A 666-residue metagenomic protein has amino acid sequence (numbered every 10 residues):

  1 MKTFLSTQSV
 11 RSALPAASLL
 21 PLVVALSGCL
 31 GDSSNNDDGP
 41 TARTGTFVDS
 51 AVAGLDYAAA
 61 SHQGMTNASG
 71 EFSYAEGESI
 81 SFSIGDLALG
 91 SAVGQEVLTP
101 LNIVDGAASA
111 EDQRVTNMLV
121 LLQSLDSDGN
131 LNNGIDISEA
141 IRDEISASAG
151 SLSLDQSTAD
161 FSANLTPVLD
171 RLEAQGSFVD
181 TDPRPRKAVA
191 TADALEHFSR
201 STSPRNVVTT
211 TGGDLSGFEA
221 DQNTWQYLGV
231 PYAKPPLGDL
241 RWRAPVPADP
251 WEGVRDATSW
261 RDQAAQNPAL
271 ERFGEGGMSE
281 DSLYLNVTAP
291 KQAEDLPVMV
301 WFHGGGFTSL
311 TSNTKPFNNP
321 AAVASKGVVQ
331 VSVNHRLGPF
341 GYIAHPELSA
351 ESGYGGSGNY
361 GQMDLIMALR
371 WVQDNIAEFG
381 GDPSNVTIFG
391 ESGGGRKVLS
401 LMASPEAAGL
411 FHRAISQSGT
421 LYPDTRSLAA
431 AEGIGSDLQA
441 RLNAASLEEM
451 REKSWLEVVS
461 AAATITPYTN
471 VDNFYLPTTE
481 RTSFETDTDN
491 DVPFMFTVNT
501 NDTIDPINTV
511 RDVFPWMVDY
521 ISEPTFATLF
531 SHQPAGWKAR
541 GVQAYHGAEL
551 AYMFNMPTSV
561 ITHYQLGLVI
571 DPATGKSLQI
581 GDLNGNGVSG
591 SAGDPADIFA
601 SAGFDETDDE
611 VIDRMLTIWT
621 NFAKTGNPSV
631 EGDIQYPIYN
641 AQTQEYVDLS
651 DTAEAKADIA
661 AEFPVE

Functional and structural regions predicted by a protein language model:
S27-G28, S201-G356, Y564-T574, Q579-M615 (+3 more regions): Non-catalytic accessory segments of hydrolases
S34-P204: Feature for extracytoplasmic/surface-facing segments of secreted or surface-associated proteins, emphasizing
L270-F273, M367, D374, A408 (+2 more regions): Substrate-access "cap/lid" subdomains that shape and gate the entrance to catalytic or ligand-binding pockets
S282, Y354-A377, G433: Alpha/beta-hydrolase active-site loop
G304, Y360-D364, S392-G395: Active-site loop->helix "elbow" adjoining a glycine-rich segment at hydrolase catalytic centers
G380-E391: Alpha/beta-hydrolase fold nucleophile elbow
G395-A407: Short glycine-enriched nucleophile-adjacent loop and the immediately C-terminal alpha-helix near the catalytic center
T464-T466, N470-E666: C-terminal subdomain of alpha/beta-hydrolase-fold enzymes, centered on the catalytic histidine and its supporting
